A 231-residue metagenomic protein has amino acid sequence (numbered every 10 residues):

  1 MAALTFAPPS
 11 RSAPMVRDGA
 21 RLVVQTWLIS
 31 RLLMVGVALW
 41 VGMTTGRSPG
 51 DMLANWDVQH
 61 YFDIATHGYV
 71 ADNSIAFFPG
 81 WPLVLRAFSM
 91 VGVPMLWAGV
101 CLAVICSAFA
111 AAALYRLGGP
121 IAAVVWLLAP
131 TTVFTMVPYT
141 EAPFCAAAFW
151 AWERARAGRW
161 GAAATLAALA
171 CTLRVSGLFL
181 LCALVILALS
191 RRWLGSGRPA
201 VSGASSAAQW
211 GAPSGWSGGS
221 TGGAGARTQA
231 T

Functional and structural regions predicted by a protein language model:
M1-T44: Start-transfer (signal-anchor) and selected internal transmembrane alpha helices of multi-pass inner/ER membrane
D18, V91-L102, I121-A122, R159: Membrane-interface starts of transmembrane alpha-helices
A20-L28, C101, A123-V124, G161-T165 (+2 more regions): Hydrophobic alpha-helical transmembrane segments
S30-T44, P49-A54, A170, L181-T231: Membrane-lumen/periplasm interface segments of specific transmembrane helices in polyprenyl phosphate-linked
M52-V93: Short hydrophobic/aromatic helix or loop-helix immediately within or flanking a transmembrane segment in polytopic
A87, A98-G119: Transmembrane-helix motifs of polytopic, lipid-linked glycan transferases
L102-C106, I121-W150, A170-L180, I186: Multi-pass, polyprenyl lipid-linked donor-dependent membrane glycosyltransferases
A151-A162: Membrane-interface transmembrane helices that cradle and orient dolichyl/undecaprenyl
